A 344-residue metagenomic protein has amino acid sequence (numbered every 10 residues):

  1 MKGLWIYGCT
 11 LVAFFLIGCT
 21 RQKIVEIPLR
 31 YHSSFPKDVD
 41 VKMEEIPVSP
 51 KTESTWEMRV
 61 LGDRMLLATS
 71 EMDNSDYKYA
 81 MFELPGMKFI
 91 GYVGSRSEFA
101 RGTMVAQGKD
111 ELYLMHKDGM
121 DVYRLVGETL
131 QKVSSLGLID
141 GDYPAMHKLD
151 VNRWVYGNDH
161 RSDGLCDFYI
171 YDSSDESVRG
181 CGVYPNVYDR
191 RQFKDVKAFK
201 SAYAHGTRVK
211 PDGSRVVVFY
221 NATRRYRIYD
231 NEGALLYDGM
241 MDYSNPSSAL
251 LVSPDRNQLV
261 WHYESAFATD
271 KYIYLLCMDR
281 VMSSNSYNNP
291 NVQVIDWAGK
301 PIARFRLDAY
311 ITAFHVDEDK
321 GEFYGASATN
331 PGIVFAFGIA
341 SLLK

Functional and structural regions predicted by a protein language model:
L16-G18: C-terminal motif of bacterial Sec signal peptides marking the signal peptidase cleavage site
S33-S49, I90-F99, S134-D140, S177-A202 (+2 more regions): Surface-exposed loop and turn segments in beta-propeller and other repeat-based domains that flank or scaffold
E45-Y77, Y274-M278: Beta-strand-rich domains and repeat architectures in extracellular enzymes and scaffolds, especially beta-propellers
T52-R59, E98-K109, D140-R153, A204-T207 (+2 more regions): Repeated scaffold domains used in trafficking and secretory/extracellular systems, primarily beta-propellers
G62-R64, K109-D110, V151-R153, D212-S214 (+2 more regions): Short coil/turn segments that connect the beta-strands within blades of beta-propeller domains
Y79-E83, F168-S173, N288-K300, G338-S341: Beta-propeller blade signature
N245-S253, W297-E318: Conserved blade-ending motifs and adjacent loop-strand segments that build the rim/top face of beta-propeller domains
N257-V294: Loop/turn-rich, solvent-exposed surfaces of beta-rich toroidal or solenoidal domains
